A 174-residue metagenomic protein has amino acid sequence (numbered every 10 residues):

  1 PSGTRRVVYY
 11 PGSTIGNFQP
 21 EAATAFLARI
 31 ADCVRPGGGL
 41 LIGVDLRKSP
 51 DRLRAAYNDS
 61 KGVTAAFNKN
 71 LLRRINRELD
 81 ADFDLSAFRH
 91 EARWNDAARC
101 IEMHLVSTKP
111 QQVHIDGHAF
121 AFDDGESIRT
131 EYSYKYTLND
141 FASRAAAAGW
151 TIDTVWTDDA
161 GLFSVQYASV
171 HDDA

Functional and structural regions predicted by a protein language model:
P1-G3: Short amphipathic alpha-helix with an adjacent loop that forms part of the alpha/beta core around
Y9-Y10: A conserved beta-strand element that flanks and buttresses the S-adenosyl-L-methionine
T14: Hydrophobic adenine-recognition pocket in adenosine-nucleotide-binding enzymes
N17-R29: A short, conserved alpha-helix within the catalytic core of class I
D32-R47: Conserved beta-strand signature within the Rossmann-like core of class I S-adenosyl-L-methionine
L46, R52-W150: Substrate-binding/catalytic lobe of Class I Rossmann-like enzymes that use SAM or dcSAM, i.e., the mid-to-C-terminal
L105-T108, T157-A174: Core SAM-dependent methyltransferase catalytic element
T151-V155: A short linear hydrophobic-aromatic micro-motif
